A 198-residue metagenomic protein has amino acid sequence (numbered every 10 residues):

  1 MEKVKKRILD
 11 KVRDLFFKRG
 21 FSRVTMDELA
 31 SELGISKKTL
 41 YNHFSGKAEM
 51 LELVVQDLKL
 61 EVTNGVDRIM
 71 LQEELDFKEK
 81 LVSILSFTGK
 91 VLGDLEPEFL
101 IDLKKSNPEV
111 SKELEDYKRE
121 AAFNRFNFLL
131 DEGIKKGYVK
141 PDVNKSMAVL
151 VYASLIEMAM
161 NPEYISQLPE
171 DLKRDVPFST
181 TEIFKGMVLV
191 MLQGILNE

Functional and structural regions predicted by a protein language model:
R7, K11, L15-L53: Helix-turn-helix
I35-K37, N42, L150, L155-P162 (+1 more regions): Gram-positive cell-envelope targeting signals
L53, D67-D94, K145, V149-Y152 (+1 more regions): Hydrophobic alpha-helical connector segments
Q56-T63: Short, basic, alpha-helical segments at the C-terminal edge of helix-turn-helix-like DNA-binding modules
E61, F87-L95, Y117, A121 (+2 more regions): Phosphate/oxyanion-binding loops and surfaces in catalytic or ligand/nucleic-acid-binding neighborhoods
G93-R125, S146-V149, R174-P177: Short secondary-structure transition hinges
N124, F128-K136, S154, N161 (+2 more regions): C-terminal peripheral helix-coil segments that are non-catalytic and often amphipathic
